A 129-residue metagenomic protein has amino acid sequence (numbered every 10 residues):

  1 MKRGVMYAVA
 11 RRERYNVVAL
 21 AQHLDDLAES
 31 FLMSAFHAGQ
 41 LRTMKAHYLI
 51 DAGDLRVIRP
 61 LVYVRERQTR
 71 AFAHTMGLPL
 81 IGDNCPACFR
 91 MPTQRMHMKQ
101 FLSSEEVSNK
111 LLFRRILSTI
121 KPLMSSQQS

Functional and structural regions predicted by a protein language model:
M1-Q68: Active-site adenylate/phosphate-handling loop in enzymes that bind or generate adenylated species
R42-K45, L49-S129: ATP/NTP-dependent adenylation/nucleotidyl-transfer catalytic domains that generate, transfer, or process NMP-activated
